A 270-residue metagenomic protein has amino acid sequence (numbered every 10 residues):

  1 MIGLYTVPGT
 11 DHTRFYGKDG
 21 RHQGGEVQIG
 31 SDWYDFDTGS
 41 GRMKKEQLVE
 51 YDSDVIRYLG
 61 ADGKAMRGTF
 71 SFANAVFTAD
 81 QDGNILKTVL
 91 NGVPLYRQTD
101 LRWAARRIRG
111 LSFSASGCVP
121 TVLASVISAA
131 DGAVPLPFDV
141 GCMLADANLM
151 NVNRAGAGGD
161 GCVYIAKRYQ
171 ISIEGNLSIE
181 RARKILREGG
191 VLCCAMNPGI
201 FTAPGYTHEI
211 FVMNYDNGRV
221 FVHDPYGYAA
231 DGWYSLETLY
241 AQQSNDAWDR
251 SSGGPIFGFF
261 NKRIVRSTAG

Functional and structural regions predicted by a protein language model:
M1-L90: Extracellular adhesion/carbohydrate-binding repeat motifs centered on closely spaced tryptophans
A73, L86-V152, Y234: Active-site-adjacent structural segments surrounding the nucleophilic cysteine of cysteine proteases and isopeptidases
A73-F77, D82-R109, S244, S251-G270: Intrinsically disordered, low-complexity, Pro/Ser/Thr/Asn/Gly/Ala-rich spacer/linker segments adjacent to signal
G117, T121-S125, D139, A157-Y164 (+3 more regions): Extracytoplasmic/secreted proteins, especially bacterial periplasmic and envelope-associated proteins
P135-L136, M143-L177: Mid-length scaffold segments of soluble, non-membrane domains
V152-D160, F201-H208, D231-G232: Extracytoplasmic/secreted cell-surface and envelope-processing proteins
E174-G227, R263: Active-site-adjacent substructure of cysteine-protease-like catalytic cores
Y215-G270: Noncatalytic regulatory segments and standalone regulatory/sensor domains
